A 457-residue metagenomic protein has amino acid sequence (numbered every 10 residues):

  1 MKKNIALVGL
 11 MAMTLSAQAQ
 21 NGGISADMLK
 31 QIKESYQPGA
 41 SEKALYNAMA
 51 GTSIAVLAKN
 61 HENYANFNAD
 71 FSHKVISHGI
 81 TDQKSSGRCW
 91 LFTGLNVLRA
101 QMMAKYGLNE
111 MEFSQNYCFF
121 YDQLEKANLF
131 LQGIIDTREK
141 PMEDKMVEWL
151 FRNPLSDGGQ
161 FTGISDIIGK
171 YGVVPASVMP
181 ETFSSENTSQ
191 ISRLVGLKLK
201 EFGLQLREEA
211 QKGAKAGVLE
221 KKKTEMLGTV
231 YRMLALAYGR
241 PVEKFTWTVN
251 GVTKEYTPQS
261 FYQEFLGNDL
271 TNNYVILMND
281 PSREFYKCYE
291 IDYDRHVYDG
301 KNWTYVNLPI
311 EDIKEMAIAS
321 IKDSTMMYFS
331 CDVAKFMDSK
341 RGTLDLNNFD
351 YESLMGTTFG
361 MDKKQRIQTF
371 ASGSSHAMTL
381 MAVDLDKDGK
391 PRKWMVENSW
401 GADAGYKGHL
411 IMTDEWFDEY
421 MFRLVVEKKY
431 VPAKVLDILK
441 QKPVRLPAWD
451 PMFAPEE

Functional and structural regions predicted by a protein language model:
M1-G22: Bacterial Sec-dependent N-terminal signal peptides
N21-G79: N-terminal regions that are enriched for targeting/export leaders and immediately downstream pro/stem segments
A65-T137: Post-signal peptide N-terminal segment of secreted/secretory-pathway proteins
V75-G87, W149-L155, G300-N307, M316-A317 (+1 more regions): Second-shell loop/turn segments in exported
S85, T93-G94, L98, Q160-G169 (+1 more regions): Stable alpha-helical elements in mature extracytoplasmic
L91, Y117-F120, D166, P175-V178 (+4 more regions): Structural recognition of the beta-strand scaffold that forms the well-ordered cores of secreted hydrolase catalytic
Q115-F245: Papain-like cysteine protease catalytic cores
G213, G217-E457: Active-site signature of cysteine proteases
